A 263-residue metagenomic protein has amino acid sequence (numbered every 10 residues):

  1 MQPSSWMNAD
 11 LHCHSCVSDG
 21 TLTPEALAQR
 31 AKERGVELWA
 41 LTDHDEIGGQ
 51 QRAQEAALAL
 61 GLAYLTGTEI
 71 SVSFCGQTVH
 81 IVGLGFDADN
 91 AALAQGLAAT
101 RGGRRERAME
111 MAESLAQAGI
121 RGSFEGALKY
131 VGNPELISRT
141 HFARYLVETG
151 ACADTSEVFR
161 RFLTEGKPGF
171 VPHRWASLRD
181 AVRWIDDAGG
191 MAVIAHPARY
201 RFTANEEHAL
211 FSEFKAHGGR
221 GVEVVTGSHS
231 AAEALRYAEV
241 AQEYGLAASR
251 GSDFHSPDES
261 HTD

Functional and structural regions predicted by a protein language model:
M1-Q77, F162-E165, A176-S177, V182-W184 (+1 more regions): An N-terminally biased module of ancient metal coordination in phosphate/nucleic-acid-related enzymes
A56-S212: Extended substrate/RNA-proximal surfaces in nucleic-acid metabolism proteins
T262-D263: Conserved, well-ordered active-site substructure
